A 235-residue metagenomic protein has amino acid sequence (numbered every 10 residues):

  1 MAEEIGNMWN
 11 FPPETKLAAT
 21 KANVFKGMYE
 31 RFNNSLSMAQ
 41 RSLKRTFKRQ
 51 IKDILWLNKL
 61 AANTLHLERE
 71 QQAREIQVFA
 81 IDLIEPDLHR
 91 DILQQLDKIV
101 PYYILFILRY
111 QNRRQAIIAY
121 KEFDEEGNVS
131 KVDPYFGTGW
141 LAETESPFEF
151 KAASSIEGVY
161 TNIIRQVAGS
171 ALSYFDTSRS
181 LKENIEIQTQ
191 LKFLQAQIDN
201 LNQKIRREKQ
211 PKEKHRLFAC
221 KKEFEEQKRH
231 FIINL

Functional and structural regions predicted by a protein language model:
M1-Q111: N-terminal, leucine/charged-rich tether regions that mediate assembly and partner docking in large macromolecular
H89-D176: Extended assembly-interface/linker segments at domain junctions
F175-T189: Short, charge/polar-rich alpha-helical segments
I187-I198: Short amphipathic alpha-helical heptad-repeat segments
P211-K222: Short, charged, amphipathic alpha-helical segments
E223-L235: Amphipathic alpha-helical coiled-coil segments
